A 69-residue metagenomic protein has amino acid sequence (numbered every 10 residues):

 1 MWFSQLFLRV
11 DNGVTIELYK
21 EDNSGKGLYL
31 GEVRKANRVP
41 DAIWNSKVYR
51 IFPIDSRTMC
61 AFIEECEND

Functional and structural regions predicted by a protein language model:
W2-G25: N-terminal acidic leader/helix
Y19-D69: Detector for the mature cores of small, proteolytically processed and post-translationally modified peptide effectors
